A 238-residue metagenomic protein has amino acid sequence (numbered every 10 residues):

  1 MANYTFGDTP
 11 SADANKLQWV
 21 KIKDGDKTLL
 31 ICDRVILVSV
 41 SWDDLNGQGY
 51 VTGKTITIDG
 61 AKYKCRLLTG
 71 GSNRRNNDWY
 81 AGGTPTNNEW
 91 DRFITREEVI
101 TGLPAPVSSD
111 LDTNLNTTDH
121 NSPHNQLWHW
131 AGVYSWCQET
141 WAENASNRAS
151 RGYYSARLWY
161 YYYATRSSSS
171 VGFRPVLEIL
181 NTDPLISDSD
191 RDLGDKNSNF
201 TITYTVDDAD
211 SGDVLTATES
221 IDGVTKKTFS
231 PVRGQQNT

Functional and structural regions predicted by a protein language model:
M1-D33, V176: GGW-centered surface loops in extracellular recognition modules
I22, D195, Y204-S211: Extracellular acidic, Ser/Thr/Pro-rich low-complexity tracts
I36-V38, T57-T182: C-terminal, surface-exposed recognition/capping segments
T182-S189: Proline-enriched interdomain boundary motifs that mark the N-terminal boundary and often initiate the first structured
D192-S198: Short, solvent-exposed loop/linker segments at the N-terminal edge of repeated beta-sheet extracellular domains
D207-T225: Solvent-exposed loop/turn segments flanking beta-strands in beta-repeat/beta-sandwich domains
T225-Q235: Solvent-exposed serine/threonine-rich low-complexity stretches and specific carbohydrate-binding patches
